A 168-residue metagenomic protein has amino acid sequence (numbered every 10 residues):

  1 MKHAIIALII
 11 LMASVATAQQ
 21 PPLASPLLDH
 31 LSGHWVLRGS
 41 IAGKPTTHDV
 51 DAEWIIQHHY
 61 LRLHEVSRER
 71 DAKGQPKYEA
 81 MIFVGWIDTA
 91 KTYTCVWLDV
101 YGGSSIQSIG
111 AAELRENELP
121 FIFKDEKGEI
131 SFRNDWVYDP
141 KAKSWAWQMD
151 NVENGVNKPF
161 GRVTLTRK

Functional and structural regions predicted by a protein language model:
M1-A4: Positively charged n-region of N-terminal signal peptides that target proteins for export
L8-I10, L165-T166: Generic N-terminal leader/processing signal
I9-T17: Hydrophobic h-region of N-terminal signal peptides that target proteins for export in Gram-negative bacteria
Q19-K168: Hydrophobic small-molecule pocket/channel-lining residues, especially in calycin-type beta-barrels
